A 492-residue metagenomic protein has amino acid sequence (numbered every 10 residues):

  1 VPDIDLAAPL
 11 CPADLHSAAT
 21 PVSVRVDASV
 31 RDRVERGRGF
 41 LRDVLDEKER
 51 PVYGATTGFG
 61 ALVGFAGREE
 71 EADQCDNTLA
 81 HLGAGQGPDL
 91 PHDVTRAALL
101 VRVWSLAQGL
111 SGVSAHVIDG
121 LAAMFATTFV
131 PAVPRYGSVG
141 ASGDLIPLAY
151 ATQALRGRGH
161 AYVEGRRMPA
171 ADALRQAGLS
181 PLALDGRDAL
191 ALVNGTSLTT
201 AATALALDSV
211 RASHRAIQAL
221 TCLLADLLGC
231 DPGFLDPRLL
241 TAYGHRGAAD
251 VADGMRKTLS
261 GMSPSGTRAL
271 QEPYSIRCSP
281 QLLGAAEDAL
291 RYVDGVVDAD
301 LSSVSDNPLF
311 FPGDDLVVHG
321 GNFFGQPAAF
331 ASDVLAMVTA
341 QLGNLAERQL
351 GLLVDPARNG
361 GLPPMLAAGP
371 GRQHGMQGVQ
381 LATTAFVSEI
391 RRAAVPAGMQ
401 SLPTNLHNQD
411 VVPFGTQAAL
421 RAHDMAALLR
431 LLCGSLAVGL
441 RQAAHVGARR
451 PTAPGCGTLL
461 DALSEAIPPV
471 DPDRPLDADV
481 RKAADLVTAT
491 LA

Functional and structural regions predicted by a protein language model:
V1-K48, A154-A492: C-terminal auxiliary extensions adjacent to catalytic cores
P2-E49, A72-V133, A225, R238: Glycine-rich, flexible loop motifs
Y53-Q74, H81-W104, P134-R156, R166 (+2 more regions): FAD-binding core of FAD-dependent oxidoreductases, characterized by glycine-rich FAD pyrophosphate-binding loops
G64, A84, P88, A107-S111 (+3 more regions): Short gly/ser-rich anion-binding loops that grip negatively charged ligand groups
E69-G83, L352-G360, P364: Catalytic or ion-translocation cores adjacent to nucleophile or general acid/base/metal-coordination motifs in diverse
D119-A126, I146-Q153, R215: A broadly conserved amphipathic alpha-helix scaffold signal in soluble, globular proteins
T127-Y136, H160, S213: Short secondary-structure capping/junction motifs at helix and strand boundaries
